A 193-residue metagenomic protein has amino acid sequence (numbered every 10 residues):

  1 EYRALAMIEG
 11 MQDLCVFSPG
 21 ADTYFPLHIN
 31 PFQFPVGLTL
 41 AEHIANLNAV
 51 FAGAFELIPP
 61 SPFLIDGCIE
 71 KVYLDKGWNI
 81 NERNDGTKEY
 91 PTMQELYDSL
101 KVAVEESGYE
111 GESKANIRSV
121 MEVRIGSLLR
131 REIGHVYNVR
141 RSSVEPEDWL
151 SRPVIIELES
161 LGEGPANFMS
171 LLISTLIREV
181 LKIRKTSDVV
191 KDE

Functional and structural regions predicted by a protein language model:
E1-E193: P-loop NTPase motor domains
